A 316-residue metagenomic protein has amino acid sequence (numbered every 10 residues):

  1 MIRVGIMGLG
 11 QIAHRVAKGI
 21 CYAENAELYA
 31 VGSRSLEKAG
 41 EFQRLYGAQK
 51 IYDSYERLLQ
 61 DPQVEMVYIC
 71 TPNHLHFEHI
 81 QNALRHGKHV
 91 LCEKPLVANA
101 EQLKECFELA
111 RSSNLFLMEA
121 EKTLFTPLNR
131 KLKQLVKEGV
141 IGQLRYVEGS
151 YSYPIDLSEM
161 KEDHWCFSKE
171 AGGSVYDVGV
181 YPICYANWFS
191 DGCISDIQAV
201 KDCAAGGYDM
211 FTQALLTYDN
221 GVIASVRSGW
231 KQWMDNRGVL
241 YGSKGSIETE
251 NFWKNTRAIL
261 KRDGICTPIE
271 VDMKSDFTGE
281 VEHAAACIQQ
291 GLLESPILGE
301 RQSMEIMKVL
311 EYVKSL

Functional and structural regions predicted by a protein language model:
M1-Y46: N-terminal Rossmann-like dinucleotide-binding module
Y46-L109: Beta-loop-alpha module in the N-terminal Rossmann-like domain of NAD(P)-dependent dehydrogenases, especially those
Y52, C92, L117-E119, T249: Hydrophobic residues in well-ordered beta-strands that form the structural core
M66-I69, D219, I269, H283-L316: C-terminal helix-rich "cap/oligomerization" subdomain common to oxidoreductases
E105-K122, Q143-R145: Rossmann-fold dehydrogenase core element
T123-I197: Predominantly a Rossmann-like dinucleotide-binding segment in NAD(P)-dependent oxidoreductases
C184-T256, E282-Q290: Contiguous beta-strand/loop segments that form the cofactor/metal-binding neighborhood of enzyme cores
